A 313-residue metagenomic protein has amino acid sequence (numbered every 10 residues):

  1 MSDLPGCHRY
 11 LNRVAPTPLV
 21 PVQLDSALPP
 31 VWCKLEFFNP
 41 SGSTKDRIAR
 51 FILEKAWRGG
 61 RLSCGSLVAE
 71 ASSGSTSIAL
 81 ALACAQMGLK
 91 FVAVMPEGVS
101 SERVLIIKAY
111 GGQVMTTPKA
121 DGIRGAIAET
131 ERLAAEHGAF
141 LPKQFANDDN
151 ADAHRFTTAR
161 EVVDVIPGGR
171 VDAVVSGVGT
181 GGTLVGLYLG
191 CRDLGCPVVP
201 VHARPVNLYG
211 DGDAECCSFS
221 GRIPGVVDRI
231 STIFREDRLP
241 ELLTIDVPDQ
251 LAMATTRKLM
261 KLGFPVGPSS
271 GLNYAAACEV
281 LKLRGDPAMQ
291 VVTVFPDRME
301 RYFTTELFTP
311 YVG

Functional and structural regions predicted by a protein language model:
M1-G313: PLP-dependent amino-acid enzyme catalytic core
